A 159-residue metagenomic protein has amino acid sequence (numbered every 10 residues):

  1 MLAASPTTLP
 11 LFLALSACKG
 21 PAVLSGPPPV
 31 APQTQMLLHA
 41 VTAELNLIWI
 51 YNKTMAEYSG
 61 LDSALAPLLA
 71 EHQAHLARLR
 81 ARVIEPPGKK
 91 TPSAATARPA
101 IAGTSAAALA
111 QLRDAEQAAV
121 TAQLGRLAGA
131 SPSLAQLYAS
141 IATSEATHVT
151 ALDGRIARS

Functional and structural regions predicted by a protein language model:
L2-S159: All-alpha RGS (Regulator of G-protein Signaling) helical domain and cognate RGS-like helical scaffolds
